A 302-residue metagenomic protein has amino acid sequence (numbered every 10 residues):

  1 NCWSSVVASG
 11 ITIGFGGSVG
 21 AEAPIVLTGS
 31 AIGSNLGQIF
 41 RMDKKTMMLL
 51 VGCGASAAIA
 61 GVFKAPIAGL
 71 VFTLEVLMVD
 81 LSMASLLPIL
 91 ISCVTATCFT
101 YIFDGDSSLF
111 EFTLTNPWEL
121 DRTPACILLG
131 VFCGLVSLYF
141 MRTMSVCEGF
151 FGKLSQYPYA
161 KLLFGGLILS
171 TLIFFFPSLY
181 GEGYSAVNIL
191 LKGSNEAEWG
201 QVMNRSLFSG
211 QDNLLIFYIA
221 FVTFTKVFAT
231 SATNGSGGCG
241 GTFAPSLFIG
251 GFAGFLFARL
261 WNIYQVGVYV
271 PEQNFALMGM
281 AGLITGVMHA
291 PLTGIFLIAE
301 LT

Functional and structural regions predicted by a protein language model:
N1-T302: Alpha-helical transmembrane segments and immediately membrane-proximal extracytoplasmic
